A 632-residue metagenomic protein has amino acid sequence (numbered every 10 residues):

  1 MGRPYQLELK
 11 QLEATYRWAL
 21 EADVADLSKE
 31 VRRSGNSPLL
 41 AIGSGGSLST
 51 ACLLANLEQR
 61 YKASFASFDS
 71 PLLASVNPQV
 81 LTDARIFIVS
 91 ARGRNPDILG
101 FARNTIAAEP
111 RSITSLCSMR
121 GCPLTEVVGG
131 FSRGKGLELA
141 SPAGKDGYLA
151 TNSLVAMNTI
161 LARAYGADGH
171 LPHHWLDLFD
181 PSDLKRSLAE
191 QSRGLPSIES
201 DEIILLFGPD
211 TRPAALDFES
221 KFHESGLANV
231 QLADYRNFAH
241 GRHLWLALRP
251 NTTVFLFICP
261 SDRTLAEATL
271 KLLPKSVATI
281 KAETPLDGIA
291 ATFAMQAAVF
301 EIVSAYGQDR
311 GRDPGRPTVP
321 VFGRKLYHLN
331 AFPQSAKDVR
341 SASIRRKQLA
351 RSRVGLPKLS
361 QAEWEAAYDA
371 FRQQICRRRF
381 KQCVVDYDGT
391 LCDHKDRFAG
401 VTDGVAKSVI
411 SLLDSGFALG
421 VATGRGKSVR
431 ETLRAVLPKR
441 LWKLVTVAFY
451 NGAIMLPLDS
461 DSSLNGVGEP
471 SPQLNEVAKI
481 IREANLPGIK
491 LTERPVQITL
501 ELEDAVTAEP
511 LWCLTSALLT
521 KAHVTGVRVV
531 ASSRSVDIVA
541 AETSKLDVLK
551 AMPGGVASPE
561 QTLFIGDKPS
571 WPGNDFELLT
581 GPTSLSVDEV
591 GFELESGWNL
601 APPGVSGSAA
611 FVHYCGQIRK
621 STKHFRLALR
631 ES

Functional and structural regions predicted by a protein language model:
M1-S34, G147-L171, P333-R345: Cofactor-/ligand-binding subdomain signature composed of acidic, glycine-rich, tryptophan-containing flexible loops
G2-A14, S115, G129-R133, H173 (+2 more regions): Phosphate-moiety recognition in structured ligand-binding domains
E30, S34-R85, S197-L248, S304: Anionic-ligand anchoring segments at beta-strand to alpha-helix junctions in alpha/beta enzyme folds, i.e., glycine
S34-L184, R249-P285: Glycine-rich phosphate-binding loops that contact phosphosugars or nucleotide phosphates
V339-E365, R378, L546-S632: Mg2+-dependent phosphoryl-transfer enzymes with acidic/Ser/Thr/Gly-rich catalytic loops
C376-A399, D575: Asp-based phosphoryl-transfer active-site loop
G400-R494: Active-site phosphate-binding/coordination module
A484-P582: Conserved acidic, metal-coordinating active-site core of Asp-based, Mg2+-dependent phosphoryl-transfer enzymes
